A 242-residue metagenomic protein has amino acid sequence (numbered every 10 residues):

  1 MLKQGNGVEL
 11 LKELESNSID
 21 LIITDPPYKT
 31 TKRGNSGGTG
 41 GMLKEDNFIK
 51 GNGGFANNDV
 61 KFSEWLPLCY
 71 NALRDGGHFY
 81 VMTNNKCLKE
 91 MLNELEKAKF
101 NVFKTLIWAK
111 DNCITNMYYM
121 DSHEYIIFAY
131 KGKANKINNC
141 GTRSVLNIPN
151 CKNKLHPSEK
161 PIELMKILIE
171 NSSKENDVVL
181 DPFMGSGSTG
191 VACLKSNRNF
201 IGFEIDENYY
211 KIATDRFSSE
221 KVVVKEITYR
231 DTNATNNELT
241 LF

Functional and structural regions predicted by a protein language model:
M1-K12, T214-F242: S-adenosyl-L-methionine
M1-K211, L241-F242: Core catalytic lobe of class I
